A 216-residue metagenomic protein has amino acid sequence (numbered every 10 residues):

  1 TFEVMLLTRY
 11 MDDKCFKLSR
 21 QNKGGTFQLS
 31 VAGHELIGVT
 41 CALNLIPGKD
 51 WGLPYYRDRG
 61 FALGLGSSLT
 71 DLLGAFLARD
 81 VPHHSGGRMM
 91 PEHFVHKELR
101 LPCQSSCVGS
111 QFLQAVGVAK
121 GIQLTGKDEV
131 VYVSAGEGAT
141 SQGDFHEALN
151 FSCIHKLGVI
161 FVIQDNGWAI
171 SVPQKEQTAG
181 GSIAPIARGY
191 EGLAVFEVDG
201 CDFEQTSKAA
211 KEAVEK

Functional and structural regions predicted by a protein language model:
T1-L7: Mature N-terminal segment immediately following signal peptide/propeptide cleavage in secreted/periplasmic
D13-H155, P173-G180, A184-E191: Cofactor-binding active-site loop characterized by glycine-rich and histidine/acidic residues
G158-F161: Short, proline-centered helix/strand-breaking motifs
I163-K216: Thiamine diphosphate
